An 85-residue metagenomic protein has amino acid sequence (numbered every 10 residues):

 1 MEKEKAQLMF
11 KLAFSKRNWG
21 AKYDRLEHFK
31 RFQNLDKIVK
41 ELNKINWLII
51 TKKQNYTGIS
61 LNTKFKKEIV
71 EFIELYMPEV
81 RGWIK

Functional and structural regions predicted by a protein language model:
M1-F29: Short amphipathic alpha-helical interface segments
K3-Q7, N34-K37, I59: Short, well-structured alpha-helical interface segments that form or flank functional binding sites
H28-R31, N62, K66: Intrinsic-disorder-associated interaction segments
F29-I45: Short amphipathic alpha-helical interaction segments
N43-K53: A short, conserved structural fragment
N55-N62: Minor-groove-contacting beta-hairpin "wing" of winged helix-turn-helix DNA-binding domains
K64-K85: Short, amphipathic alpha-helical interaction segments positioned at domain boundaries
